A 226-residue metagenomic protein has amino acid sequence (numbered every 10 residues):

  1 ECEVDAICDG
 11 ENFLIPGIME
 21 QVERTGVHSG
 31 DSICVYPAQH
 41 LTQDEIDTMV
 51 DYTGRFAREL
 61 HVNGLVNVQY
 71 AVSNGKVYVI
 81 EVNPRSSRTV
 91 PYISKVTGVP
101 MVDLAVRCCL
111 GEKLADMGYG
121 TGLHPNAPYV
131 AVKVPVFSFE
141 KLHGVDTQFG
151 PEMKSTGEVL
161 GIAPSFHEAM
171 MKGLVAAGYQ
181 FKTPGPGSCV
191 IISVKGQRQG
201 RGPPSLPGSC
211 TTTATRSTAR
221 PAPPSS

Functional and structural regions predicted by a protein language model:
E1-G200, S225: ATP-dependent carboxylate activation and anion-phosphoryl transfer catalytic cores that bind Mg-ATP to form
P203-T213: Surface-exposed amphipathic alpha-helices with a cationic face
L206, P223-S226: Residues within well-ordered alpha-helices
T215-A222: Short internal beta-strands
